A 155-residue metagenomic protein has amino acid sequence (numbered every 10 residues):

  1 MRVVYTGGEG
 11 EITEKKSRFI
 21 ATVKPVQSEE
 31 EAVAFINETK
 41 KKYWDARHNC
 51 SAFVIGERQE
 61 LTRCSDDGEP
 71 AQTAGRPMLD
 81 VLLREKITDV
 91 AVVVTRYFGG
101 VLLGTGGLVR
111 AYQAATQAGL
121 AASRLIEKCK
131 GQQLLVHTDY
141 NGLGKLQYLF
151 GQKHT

Functional and structural regions predicted by a protein language model:
M1, N141-T155: Terminal interaction module
M1-T73: C-terminal regulatory domains involved in ligand/effector binding and gene-expression control
G10-E14, A122-E127, T155: Short, flexible, solvent-exposed loop/turn segments with mixed acidic/basic and small polar residues
A21-T22, C50-S51, D89-V92, Q133-L135: Structural motif
A32-F35, Y112, K145-L149: Hydrophobic side chains in well-ordered alpha-helices
W44-A46, K86, G151-T155: Short secondary-structure junctions
A74-A121: Active-site beta-strand/loop microenvironment that shapes enzyme catalytic pockets
L125-G142: Short glycine-/aliphatic-rich beta-strand segments at the starts of folded cytosolic domains
